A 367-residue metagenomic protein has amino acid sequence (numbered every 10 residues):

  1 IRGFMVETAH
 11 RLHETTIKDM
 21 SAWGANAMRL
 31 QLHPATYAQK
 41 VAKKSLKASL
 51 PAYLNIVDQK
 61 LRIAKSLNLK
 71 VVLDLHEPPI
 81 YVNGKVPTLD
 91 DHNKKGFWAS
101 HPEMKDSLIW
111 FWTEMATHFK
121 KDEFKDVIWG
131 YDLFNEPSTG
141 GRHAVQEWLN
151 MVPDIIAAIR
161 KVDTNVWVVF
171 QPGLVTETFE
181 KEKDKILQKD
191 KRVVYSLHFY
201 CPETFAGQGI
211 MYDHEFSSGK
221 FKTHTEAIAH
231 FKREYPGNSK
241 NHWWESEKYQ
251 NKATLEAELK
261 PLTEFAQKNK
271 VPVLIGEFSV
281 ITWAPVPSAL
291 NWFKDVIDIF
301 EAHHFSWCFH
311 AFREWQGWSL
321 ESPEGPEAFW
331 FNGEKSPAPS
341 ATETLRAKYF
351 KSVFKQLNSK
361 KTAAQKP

Functional and structural regions predicted by a protein language model:
M5-E14, A35-A38, A48-P51, I80 (+6 more regions): Acidic-and-aromatic substrate-binding clefts and catalytic sites of carbohydrate-active enzymes
A9-A27, L32, S45-E77, Y81 (+2 more regions): An active-site-proximal structural segment forming one wall of the substrate-binding cleft that immediately precedes
R11-L12, A52-I56, S100-F111, E147-M151 (+4 more regions): Soluble or luminal CAZymes and related metallo-dependent hydrolases
L12-A35, L259-K268, I297-I299, H303-H310: Catalytic domains of carbohydrate-active enzymes, especially glycoside hydrolases
A42, V82-P87, H143-Q146, E180-K183 (+3 more regions): Short aromatic-enriched loop/helix-cap "lid" or pocket-rim segments at secondary-structure transitions that line
G96-Y249, K260-I281, A302-F305: Active-site region of glycoside hydrolase catalytic domains
A284-P367: Aromatic-rich peripheral "rim/lid" segments of glycoside hydrolase catalytic domains that contact and position glycan
